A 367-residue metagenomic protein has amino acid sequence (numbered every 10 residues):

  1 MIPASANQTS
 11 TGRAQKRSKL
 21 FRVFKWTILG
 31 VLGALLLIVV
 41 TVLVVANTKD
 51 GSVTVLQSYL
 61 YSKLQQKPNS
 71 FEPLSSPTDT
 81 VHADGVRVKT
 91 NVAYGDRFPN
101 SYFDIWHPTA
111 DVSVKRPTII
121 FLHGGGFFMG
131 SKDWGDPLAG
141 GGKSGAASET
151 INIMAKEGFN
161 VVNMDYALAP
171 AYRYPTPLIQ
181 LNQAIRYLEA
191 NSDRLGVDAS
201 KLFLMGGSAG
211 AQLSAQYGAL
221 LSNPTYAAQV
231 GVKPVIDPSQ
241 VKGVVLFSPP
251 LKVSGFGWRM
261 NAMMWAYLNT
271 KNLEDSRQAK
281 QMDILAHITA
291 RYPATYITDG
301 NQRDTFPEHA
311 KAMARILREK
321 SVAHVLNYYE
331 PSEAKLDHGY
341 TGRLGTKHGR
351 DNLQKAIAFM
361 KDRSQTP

Functional and structural regions predicted by a protein language model:
I2-A4, G12, K16-P367: Alpha/beta-hydrolase superfamily serine-hydrolase fold, recognizing
